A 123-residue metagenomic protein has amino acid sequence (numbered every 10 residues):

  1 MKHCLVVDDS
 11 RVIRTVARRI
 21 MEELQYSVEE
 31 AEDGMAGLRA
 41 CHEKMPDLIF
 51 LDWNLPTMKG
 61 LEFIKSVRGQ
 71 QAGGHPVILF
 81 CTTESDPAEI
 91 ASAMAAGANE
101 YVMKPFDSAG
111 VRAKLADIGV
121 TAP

Functional and structural regions predicted by a protein language model:
T15-E23: Charged docking surfaces used in two-component/phosphorelay signaling
Q25-E32, A40: Short hydrophobic/Thr-rich beta-strand motif most characteristic of the beta2 strand and flanking loop of CheY-like
D33-A36, K59-K65: Acidic catalytic/metal-coordinating carboxylates
K44-F50, L55: Active-site beta3 strand of CheY-like receiver
M45-D47, Q71-V77: His-Asp phosphorelay/catalytic-motif detector in bacterial-type signaling
E62, S85-E100, A113: Alpha4 helix (beta4-alpha4-beta5 surface) of REC/receiver domains from two-component response regulators
K104: A Lys-centered signature of the CheY-like receiver
